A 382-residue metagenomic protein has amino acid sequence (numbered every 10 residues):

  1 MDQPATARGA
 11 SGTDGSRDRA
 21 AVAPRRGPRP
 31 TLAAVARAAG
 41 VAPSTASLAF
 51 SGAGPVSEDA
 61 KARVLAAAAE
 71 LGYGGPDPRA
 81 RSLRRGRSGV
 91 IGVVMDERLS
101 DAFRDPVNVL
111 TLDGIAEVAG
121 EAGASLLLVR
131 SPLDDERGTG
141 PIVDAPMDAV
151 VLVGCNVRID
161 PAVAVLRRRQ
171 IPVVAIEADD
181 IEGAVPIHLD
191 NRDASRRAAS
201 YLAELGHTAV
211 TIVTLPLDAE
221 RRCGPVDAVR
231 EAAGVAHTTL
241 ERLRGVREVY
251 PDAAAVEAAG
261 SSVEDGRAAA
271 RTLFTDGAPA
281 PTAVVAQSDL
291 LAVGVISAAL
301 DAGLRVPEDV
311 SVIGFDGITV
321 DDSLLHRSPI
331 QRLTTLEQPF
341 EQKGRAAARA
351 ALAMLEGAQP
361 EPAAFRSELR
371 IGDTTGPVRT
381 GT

Functional and structural regions predicted by a protein language model:
M1-R87, R379-T382: N-terminal helix-turn-helix DNA-binding module of bacterial transcription factors
A5, R17, R267, T275-T382: Flexible loop/turn connectors
A66, G74-T139, A149, R244: Amphipathic helical "hinge" segments at domain boundaries
E97-L110, V129-E136, N156, I187-R196 (+5 more regions): Hinge/beta->alpha junction and helix N-cap segments in small-molecule ligand-binding domains
E136-P146, R267-G277: Short, well-structured alpha-helical segments in soluble
M147-G154, T211-V213, V256, A278-S288 (+1 more regions): Periplasmic-binding protein-like
C155-A194, L215-G224, D316-L333: Flexible loop/hinge segments that line or gate small-molecule binding clefts
